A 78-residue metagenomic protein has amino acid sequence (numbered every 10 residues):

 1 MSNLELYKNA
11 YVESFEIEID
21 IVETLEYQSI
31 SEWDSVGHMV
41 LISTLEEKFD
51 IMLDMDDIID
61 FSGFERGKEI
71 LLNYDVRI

Functional and structural regions predicted by a protein language model:
S2-W33, G37-S43, E47-I78: Phosphopantetheine-dependent thiolation modules in NRPS/PKS and related acyl-activating systems
